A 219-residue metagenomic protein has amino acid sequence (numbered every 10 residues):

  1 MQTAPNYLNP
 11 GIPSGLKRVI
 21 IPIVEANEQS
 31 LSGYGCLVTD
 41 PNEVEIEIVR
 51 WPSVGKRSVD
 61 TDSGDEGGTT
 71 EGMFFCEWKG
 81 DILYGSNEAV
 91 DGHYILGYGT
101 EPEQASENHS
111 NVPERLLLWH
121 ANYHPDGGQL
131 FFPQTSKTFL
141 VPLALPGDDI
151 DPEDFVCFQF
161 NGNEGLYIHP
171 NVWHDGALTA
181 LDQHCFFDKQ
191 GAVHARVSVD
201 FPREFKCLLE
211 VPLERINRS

Functional and structural regions predicted by a protein language model:
M1-C157, Q190-F201, V211-S219: Non-catalytic, conserved peripheral segments adjacent to functional cores
Q159-D175: Conserved metal-binding segment of the jelly-roll/cupin
V172-P202: A short beta-strand-loop micro-motif that forms or neighbors metal/cofactor- and ligand-binding patches at active-site
K206-L208: Protruding loop/beta-arch "assembly-hinge" segments enriched in small, turn-prone residues
